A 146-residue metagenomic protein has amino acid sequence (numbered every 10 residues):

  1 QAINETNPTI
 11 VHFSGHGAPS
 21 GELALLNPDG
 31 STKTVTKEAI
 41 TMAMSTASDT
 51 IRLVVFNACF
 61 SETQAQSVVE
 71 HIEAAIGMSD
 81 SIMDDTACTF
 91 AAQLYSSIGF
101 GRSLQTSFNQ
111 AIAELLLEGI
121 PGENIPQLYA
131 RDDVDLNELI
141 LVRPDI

Functional and structural regions predicted by a protein language model:
N4-E5, M42-T46, Q66-H71: Mature extracellular/periplasmic domains of secretome proteins
E5-I10, T50: Short acidic/histidine-rich motifs immediately flanking catalytic phosphotransfer sites in two-component signaling
T6, F13, R143-D145: Compositionally biased, intrinsically disordered low-complexity segments
T9-H12, A24: Short, conserved beta-strand segments within well-ordered enzyme catalytic domains that often line or immediately flank
H12-S14, F56-N57: Acidic beta-strand-to-loop metal/phosphate-binding motif
H16-D49: A short, glycine/acidic-enriched catalytic loop
S20, D49-D145: Active-site-proximal C-terminal subdomain of hydrolase catalytic domains
